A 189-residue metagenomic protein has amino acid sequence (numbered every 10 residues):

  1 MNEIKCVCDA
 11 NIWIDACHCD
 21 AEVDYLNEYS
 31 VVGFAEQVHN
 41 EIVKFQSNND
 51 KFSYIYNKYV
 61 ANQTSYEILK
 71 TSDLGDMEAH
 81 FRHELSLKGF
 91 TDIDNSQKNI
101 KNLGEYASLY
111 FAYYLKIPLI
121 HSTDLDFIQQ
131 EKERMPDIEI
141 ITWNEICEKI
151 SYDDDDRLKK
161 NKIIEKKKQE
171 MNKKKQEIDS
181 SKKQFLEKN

Functional and structural regions predicted by a protein language model:
N2-L115, I128-N189: Active-site-proximal, substrate-binding regions of enzyme catalytic domains and RNA-binding/basic surfaces
P118: Short acidic/polar active-site loop segments enriched in Thr and Asp
L125: Short, ordered loop/turn segments at secondary-structure junctions
